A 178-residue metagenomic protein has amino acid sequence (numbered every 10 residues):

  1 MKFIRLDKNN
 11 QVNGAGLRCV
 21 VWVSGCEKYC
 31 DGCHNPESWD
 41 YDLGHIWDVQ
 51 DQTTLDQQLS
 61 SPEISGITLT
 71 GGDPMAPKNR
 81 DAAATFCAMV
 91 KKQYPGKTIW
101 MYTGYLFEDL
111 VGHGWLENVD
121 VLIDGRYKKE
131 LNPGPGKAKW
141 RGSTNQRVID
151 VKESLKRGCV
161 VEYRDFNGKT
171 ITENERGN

Functional and structural regions predicted by a protein language model:
M1-L17: Short, charged low-complexity linear segments at domain edges
A15-D48: Canonical Radical SAM [4Fe-4S] cluster-binding loop centered on the CxxxCxxC motif and its immediate flanking residues
K28, P62, E117: Structured loop/turn residues at beta-strand edges in well-structured enzyme cores
D40, T53-P62, L69: Glycine/small-residue-rich loop that forms an oxyanion/phosphate-binding "nest" at active or ligand-binding sites
D40-T54, A76-L116, V121: Canonical radical SAM enzyme core domain
E63-F86, A138, D150-K152: Conserved glycine-rich "GG(E/T)P / GGGxP" loop and the immediately following alpha-helix in the radical SAM core
G72, G104-L106, Y127: Active-site beta-loop-alpha junctions enriched in small/polar residues
L116-N178: Classical nucleotidyltransferase
